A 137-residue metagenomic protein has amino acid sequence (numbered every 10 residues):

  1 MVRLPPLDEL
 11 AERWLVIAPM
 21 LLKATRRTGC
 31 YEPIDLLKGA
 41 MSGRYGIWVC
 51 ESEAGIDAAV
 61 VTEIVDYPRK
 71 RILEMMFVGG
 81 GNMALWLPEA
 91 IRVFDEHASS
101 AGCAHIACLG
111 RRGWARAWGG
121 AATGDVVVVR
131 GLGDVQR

Functional and structural regions predicted by a protein language model:
M1-P5, V60, G120-A121: Generic structural motif
M1-Y31: Short amphipathic alpha-helix that is part of the acyltransferase structural core
V2, P19, K38-A40, M75: Intrinsically disordered, low-complexity terminal regulatory regions
L22-K23, R27-C30, P68-F77, V129-Q136: Long, low-complexity, intrinsically disordered polar/charged segments
R26-I47: Active-site rim helix/loop that mediates acceptor-substrate recognition in acyltransferases
S42-A84: Conserved donor-binding loop and adjoining core beta-sheet/short helix segment in diverse acyl/aminoacyl transferases
P68-G119: Acyl-donor binding region in acyl/amide transferases
C108-R137: Active-site/acyl-donor-binding loops of N-acyltransferases
